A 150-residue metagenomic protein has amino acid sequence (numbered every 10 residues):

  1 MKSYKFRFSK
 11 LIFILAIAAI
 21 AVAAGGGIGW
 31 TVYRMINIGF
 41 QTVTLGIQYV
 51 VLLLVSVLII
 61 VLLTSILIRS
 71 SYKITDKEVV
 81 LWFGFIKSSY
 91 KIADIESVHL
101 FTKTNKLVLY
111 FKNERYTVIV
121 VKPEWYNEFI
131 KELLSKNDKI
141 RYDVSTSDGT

Functional and structural regions predicted by a protein language model:
M1-L45: N-terminal membrane-targeting/pre-transmembrane regions
S3, K106-T150: A membrane-cytosol interface segment of integral membrane proteins
R7-S9, T75, W82, Y110-K112: A structural detector for beta-sheet-dominated domains
A23, I47-L63: Canonical hydrophobic alpha-helical transmembrane segment
L58-S89: Conserved beta-hairpin
S71, E78, T104-K106, R115: Structural motif
K73, H99-F101, Y110: Well-ordered beta-strand positions
V79, S88-T104: Phosphoinositide-dependent membrane-docking surfaces
